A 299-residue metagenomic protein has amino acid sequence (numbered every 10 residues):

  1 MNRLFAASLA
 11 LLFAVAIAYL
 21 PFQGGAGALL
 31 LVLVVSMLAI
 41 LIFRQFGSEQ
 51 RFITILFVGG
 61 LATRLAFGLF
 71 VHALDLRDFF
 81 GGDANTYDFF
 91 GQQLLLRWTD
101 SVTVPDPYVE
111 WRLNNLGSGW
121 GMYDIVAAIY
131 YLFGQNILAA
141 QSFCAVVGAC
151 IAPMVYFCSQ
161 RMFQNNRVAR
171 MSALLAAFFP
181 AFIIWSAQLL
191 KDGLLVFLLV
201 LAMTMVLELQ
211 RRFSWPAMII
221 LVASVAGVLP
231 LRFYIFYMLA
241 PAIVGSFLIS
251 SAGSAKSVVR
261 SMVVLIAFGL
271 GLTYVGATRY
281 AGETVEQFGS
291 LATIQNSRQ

Functional and structural regions predicted by a protein language model:
N2-F67: Start-transfer (signal-anchor) and selected internal transmembrane alpha helices of multi-pass inner/ER membrane
A14-Y19, I183-I184, A202-L209, A217-F236: Membrane-interface alpha helices of multi-pass inner-membrane proteins
V34-V35, R232, Y237-Q299: Alpha-helical transmembrane segments and terminal signal-anchor/GPI-anchor hydrophobic tails, characterized by long
Q50-I55, F213-I220, S251-A267: Membrane-interfacial entry segments at the cytosolic side of transmembrane helices
D75-F90, T99-I125, G134-Q135: Extracytoplasmic catalytic/substrate-binding loops of multi-pass membrane glycan-assembly enzymes
S142-M162: Transmembrane-helix motifs of polytopic, lipid-linked glycan transferases
V155-F178: Transmembrane-helix signature of polytopic, membrane-embedded enzymes that assemble or transfer cell-envelope glycans
A187-D192: Short acidic/glycine- and proline-prone juxtamembrane loop motifs at membrane-interface regions of multi-pass membrane
